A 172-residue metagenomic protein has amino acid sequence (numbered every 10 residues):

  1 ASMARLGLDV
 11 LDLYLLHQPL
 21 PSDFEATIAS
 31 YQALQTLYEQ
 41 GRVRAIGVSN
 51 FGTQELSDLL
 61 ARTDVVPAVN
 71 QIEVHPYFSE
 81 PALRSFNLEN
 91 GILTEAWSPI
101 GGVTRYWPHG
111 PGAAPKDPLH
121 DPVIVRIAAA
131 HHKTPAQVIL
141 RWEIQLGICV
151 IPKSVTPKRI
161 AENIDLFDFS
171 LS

Functional and structural regions predicted by a protein language model:
A4-S22: Active-site groove signature of glycoside hydrolases
Q18-L171: Beta/alpha (TIM)-barrel catalytic core signal, keyed to glycine-rich beta->alpha loops juxtaposed to Asp/Glu that bind
